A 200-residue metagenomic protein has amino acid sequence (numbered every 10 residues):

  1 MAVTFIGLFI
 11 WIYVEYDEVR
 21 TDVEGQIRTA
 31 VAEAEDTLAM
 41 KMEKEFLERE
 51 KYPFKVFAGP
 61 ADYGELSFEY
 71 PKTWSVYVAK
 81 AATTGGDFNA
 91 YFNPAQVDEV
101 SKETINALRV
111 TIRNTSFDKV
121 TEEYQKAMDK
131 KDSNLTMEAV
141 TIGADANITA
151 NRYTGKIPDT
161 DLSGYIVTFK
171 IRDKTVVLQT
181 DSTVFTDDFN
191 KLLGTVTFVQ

Functional and structural regions predicted by a protein language model:
M1, M40-M42, M128, M137: Detector for methionine-enriched segments
M1-W11: Hydrophobic membrane-insertion alpha-helices, especially the h-region of bacterial N-terminal signal peptides
A2-V3, G64, N114: Alpha-helical interaction segments
Y16-A34, A79-L192, F198: Conserved polar/disulfide-associated segments of primarily extracytoplasmic proteins
G25-E50: Juxtamembrane proline-rich low-complexity "stalk" or linker regions positioned immediately after a signal peptide
E43-T84: N-terminal "mature-domain start" segment
